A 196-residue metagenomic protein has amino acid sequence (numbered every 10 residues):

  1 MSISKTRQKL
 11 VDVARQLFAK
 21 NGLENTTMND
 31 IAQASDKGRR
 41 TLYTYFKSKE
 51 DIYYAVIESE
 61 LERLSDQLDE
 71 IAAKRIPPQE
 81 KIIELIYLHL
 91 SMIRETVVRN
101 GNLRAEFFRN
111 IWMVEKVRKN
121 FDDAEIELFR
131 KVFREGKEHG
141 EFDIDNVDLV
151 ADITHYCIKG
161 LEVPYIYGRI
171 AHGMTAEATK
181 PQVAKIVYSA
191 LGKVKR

Functional and structural regions predicted by a protein language model:
M1-K5, K195-R196: N-terminal intrinsically disordered/low-complexity leader segments
K9, V13, L17-D51, A55: Helix-turn-helix
V11, Y53, I57, L61 (+2 more regions): Amphipathic, non-transmembrane alpha-helical scaffold segments
A55, S59, D69-E95, V150-T154 (+1 more regions): Hydrophobic alpha-helical connector segments
L90-R130, E138: Short secondary-structure transition hinges
E127-H139, Y156-R196: C-terminal peripheral helix-coil segments that are non-catalytic and often amphipathic
D143, V147-A151: Membrane-interface starts of transmembrane alpha-helices
